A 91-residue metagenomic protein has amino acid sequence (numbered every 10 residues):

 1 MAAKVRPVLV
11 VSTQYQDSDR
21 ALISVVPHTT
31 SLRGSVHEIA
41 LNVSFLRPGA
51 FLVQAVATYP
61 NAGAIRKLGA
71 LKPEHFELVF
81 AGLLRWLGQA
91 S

Functional and structural regions predicted by a protein language model:
M1-S91: Conserved functional hotspots at enzyme active or ligand-binding sites that engage polyanionic ligands
